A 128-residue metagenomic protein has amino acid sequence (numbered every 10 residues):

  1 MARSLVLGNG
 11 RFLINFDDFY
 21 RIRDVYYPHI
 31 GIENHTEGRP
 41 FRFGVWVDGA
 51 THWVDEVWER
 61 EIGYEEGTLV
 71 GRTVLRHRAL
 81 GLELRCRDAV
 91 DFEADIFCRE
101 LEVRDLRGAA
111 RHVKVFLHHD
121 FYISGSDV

Functional and structural regions predicted by a protein language model:
M1-V128: Terminal accessory carbohydrate-recognition/targeting modules of carbohydrate-active enzymes
